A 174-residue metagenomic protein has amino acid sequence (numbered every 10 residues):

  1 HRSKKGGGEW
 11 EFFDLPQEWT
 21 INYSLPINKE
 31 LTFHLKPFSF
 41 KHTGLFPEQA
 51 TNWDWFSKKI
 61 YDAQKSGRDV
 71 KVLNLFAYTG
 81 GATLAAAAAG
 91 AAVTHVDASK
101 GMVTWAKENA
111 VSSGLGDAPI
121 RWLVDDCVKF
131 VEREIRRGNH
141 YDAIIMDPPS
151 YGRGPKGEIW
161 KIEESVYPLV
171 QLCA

Functional and structural regions predicted by a protein language model:
H1-L45, D54: Non-catalytic substrate-recognition/targeting regions of SAM-dependent transferases
P47-R68: Conserved alpha-helix/loop element of class I SAM-dependent methyltransferases that forms part of the SAM/SAH-binding
S57, L84-A87, I135, V170 (+1 more regions): A structural alpha-helix within SAM-dependent methyltransferase catalytic domains
G67-Y78: Conserved class I S-adenosyl-L-methionine
T79-A91: Conserved SAM-binding loop of SAM-dependent methyltransferases across substrates and taxa, primarily the Class I
A92-D97: Conserved SAM-binding motif I beta-strand of class I
S99-I145: S-adenosyl-L-methionine
K100-M102, V124-C127, Y141-Q171: Mobile active-site "lid"/loop adjacent to the S-adenosyl-L-methionine
